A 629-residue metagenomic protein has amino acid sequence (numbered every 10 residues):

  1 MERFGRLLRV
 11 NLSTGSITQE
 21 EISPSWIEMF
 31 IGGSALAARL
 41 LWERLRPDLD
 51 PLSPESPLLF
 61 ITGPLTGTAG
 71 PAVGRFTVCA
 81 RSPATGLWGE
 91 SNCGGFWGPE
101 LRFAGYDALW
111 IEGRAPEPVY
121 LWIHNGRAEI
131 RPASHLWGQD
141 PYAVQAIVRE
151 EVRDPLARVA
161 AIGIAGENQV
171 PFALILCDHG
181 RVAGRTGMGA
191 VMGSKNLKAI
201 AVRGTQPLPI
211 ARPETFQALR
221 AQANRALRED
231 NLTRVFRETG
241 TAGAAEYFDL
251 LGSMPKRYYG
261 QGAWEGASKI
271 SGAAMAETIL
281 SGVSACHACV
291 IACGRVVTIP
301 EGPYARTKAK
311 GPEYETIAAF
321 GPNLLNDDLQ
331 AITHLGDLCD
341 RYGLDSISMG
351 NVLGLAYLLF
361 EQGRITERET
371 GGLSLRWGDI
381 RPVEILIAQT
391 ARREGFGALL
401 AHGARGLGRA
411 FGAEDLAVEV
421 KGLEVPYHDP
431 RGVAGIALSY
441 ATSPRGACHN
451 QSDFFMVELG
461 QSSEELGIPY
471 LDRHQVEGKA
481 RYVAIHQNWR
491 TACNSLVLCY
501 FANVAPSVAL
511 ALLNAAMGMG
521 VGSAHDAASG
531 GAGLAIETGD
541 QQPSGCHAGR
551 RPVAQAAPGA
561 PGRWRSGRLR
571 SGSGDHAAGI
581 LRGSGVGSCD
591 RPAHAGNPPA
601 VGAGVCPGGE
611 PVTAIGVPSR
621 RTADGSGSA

Functional and structural regions predicted by a protein language model:
M1-N92, F96-P618: Intrinsically disordered, low-complexity segments enriched in small residues
P618-A629: Compositionally biased, low-complexity flexible segments
